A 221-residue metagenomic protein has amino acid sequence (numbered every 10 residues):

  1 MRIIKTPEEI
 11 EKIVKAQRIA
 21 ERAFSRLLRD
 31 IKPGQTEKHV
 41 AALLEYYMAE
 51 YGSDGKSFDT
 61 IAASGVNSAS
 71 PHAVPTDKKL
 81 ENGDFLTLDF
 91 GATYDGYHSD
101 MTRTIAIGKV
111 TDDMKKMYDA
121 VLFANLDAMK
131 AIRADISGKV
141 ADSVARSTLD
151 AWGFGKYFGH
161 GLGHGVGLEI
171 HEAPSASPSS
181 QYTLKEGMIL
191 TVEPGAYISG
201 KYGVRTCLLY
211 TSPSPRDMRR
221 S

Functional and structural regions predicted by a protein language model:
M1-S212, R216: Active-site neighborhoods and metal-handling regions in enzymes and metal-associated proteins
